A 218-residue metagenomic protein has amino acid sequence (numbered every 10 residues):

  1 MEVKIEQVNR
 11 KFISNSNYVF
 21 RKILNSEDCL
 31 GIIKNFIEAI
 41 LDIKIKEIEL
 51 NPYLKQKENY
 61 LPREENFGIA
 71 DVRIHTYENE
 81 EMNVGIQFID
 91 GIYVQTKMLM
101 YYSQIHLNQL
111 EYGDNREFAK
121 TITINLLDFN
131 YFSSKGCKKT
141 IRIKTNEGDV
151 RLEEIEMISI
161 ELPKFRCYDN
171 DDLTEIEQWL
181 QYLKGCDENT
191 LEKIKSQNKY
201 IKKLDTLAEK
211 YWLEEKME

Functional and structural regions predicted by a protein language model:
M1-E218: Elongated, amphipathic alpha-helical interaction scaffolds
